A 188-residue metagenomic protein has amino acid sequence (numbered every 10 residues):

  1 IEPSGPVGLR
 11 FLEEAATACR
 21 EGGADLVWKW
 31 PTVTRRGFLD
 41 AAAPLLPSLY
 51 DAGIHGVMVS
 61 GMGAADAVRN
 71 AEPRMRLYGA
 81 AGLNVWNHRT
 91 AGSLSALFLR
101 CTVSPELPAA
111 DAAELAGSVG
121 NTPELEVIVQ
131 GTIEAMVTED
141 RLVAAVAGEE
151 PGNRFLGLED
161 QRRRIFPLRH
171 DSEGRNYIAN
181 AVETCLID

Functional and structural regions predicted by a protein language model:
I1-D188: Active-site pocket-lining/capping segments in soluble small-molecule metabolic enzymes
